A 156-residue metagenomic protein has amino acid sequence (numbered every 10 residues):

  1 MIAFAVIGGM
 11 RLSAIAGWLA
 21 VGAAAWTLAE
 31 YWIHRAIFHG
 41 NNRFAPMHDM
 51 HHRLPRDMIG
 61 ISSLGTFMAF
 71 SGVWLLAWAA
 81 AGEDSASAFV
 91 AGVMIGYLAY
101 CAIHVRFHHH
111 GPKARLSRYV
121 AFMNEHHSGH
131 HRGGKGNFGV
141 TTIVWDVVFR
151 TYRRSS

Functional and structural regions predicted by a protein language model:
M1-I2, I59-A79, G139-V140: Core segments of transmembrane alpha-helices that mediate helix-helix packing or line hydrophobic substrate/ligand
I2-L19, L75-A88: Helix-coil boundary and interhelical linker segments in multi-pass alpha-helical membrane proteins
L19, A23, T27, F67-S71 (+4 more regions): Alpha-helical transmembrane spans of integral membrane proteins, capturing the lipid-embedded, hydrophobic core of TM
A23-A36, V93-P112: Transmembrane alpha-helical segments that form the membrane-embedded catalytic/substrate-channel core of multi-pass
H34, H48, H104, H127 (+1 more regions): Divalent metal-coordination and catalytic microenvironments
N42-F70, N124: Juxtamembrane helix-capping/reentrant segments at transmembrane boundaries
W78-I103, S155-S156: Hydrophobic alpha-helical transmembrane segments and immediately flanking/interface helices in integral membrane
H109-S156: Membrane-proximal soluble regions of multi-pass membrane proteins
